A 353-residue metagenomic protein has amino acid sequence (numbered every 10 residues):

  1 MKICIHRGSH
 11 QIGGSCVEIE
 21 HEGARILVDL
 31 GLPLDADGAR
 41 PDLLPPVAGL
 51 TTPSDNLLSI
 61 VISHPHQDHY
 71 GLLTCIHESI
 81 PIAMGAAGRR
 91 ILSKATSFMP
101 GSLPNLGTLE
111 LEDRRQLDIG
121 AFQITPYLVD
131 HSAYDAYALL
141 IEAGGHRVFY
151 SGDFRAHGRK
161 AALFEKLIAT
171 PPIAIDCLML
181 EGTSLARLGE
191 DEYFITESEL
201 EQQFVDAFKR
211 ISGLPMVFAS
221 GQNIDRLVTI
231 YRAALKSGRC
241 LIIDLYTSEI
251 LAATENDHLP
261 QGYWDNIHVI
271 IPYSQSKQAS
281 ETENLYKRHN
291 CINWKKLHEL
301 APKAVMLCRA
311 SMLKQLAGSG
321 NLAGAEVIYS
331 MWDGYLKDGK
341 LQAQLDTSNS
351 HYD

Functional and structural regions predicted by a protein language model:
M1-V61, Q67-D225, T229-K236, C240-D244 (+1 more regions): His/Asp/Glu-rich metal-coordinating catalytic cores of metallo-dependent phosphodiesterases/hydrolases acting on
P65, T183, S311, W332: Flexible loop residues that form catalytic and substrate-binding hotspots at small-molecule/glycan-binding clefts
I80-I82, N105-L111, I124, I267-H268 (+2 more regions): Active-site regions of enzymes building and remodeling cell-envelope glycoconjugates
D191-G324: Hard-cation-handling environments
L313-D353: Redox- and metal-dependent alpha/beta enzyme cores, enriched for Fe-S-associated oxidoreductases and cofactor-handling
